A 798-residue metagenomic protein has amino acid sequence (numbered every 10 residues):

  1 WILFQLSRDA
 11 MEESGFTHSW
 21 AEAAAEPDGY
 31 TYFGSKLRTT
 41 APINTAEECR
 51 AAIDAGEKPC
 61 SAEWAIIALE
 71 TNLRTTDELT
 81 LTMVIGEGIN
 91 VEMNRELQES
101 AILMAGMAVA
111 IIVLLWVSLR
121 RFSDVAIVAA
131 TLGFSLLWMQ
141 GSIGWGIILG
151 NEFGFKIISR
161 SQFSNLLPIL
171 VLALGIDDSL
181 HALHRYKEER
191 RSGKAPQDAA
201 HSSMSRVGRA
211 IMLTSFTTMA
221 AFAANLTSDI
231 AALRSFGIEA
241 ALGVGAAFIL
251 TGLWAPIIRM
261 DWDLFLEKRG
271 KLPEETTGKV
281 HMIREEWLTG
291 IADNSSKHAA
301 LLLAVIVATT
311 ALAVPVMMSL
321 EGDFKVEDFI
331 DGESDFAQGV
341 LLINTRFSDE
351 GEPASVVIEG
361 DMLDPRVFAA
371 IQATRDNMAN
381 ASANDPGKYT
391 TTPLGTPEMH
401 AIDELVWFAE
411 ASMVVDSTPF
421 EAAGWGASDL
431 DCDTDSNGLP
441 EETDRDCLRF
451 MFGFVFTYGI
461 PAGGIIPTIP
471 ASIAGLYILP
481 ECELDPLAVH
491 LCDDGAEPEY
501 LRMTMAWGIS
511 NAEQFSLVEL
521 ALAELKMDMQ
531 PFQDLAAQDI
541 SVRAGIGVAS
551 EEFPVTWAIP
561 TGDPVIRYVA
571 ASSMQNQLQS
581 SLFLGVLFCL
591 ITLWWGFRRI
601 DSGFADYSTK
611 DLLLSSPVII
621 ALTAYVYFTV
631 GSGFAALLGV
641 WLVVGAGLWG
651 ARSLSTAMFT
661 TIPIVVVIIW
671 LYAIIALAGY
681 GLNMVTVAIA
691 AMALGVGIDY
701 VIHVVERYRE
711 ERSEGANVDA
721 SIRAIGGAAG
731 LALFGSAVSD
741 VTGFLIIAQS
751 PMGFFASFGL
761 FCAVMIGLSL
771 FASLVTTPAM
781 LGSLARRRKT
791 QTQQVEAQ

Functional and structural regions predicted by a protein language model:
W1-D77, G332-F597, F604: Structured non-transmembrane domains adjacent to transmembrane bundles in polytopic membrane proteins
D9, D28, G34-F324, A537-Q798: Membrane-embedded transmembrane helical bundles of large multi-pass transporters/channels
T131, E327-G332: Juxtamembrane extracytosolic/periplasmic "stalk" immediately C-terminal to the first targeting helix
F324-V326, E352: Non-catalytic interaction/regulatory modules that flank or connect domains
